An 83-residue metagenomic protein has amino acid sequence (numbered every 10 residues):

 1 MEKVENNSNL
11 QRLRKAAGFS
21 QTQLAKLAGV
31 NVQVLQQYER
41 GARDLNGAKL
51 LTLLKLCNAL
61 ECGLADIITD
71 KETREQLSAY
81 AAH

Functional and structural regions predicted by a protein language model:
M1-A16: A short, Lys/Arg-rich alpha-helix, primarily the initiator
K15, K26, N58: Alpha-helical residues within the helix-turn-helix
G18, A42-K55: Short, basic-rich loop-to-helix N-cap that marks the start of a DNA-contacting helix
G18-R40: Short alpha-helical DNA-recognition segment
L50-D66: DNA major-groove recognition helix of helix-turn-helix/homeodomain DNA-binding modules
D66-H83: Short, charged recognition helix plus adjacent turn of helix-turn-helix-like nucleic-acid-binding domains
